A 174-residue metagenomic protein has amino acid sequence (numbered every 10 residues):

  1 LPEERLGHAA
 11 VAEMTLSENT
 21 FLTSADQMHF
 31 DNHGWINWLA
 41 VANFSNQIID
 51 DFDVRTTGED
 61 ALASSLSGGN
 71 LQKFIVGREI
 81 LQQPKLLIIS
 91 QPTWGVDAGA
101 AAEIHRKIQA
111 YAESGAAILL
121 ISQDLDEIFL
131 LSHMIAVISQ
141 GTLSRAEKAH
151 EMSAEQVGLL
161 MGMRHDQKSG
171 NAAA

Functional and structural regions predicted by a protein language model:
L1-A174: Glycine-rich phosphate-binding loops of nucleotide-dependent enzymes
